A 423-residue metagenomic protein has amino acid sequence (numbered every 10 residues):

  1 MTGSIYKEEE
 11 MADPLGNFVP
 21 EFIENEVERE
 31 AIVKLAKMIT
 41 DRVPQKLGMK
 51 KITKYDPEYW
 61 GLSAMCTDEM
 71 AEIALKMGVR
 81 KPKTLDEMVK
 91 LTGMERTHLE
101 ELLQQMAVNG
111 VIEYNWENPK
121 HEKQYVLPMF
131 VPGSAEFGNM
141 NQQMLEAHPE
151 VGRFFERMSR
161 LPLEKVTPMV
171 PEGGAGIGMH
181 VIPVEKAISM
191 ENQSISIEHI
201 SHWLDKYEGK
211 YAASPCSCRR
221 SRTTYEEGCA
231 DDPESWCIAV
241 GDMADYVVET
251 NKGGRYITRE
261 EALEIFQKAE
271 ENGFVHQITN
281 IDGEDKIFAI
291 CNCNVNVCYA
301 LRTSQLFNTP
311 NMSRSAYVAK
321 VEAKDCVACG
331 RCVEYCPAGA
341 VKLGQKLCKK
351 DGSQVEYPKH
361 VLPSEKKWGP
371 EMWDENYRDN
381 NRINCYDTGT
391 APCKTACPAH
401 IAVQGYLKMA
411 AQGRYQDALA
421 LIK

Functional and structural regions predicted by a protein language model:
G3-Y59: Long, low-complexity, charged/polar intrinsically disordered regions in eukaryotic proteins
E28, L35-T40, L62, G209-V327 (+1 more regions): Ferredoxin-type iron-sulfur electron-transfer modules and their immediate structural context
A64-A71: Short helix-coil-helix linker/hinge
R80-T92: Short acidic, hydrophobic short linear motifs in intrinsically disordered regions
T92-V108: Short amphipathic alpha-helical interaction segments
A107-N118, V341-K342: A short, conserved structural fragment
W116-K123, K346-K349: Short, Lys/Arg-rich nucleic-acid/phosphate-binding segment
K120-P162: Short, amphipathic alpha-helical interaction segments positioned at domain boundaries
